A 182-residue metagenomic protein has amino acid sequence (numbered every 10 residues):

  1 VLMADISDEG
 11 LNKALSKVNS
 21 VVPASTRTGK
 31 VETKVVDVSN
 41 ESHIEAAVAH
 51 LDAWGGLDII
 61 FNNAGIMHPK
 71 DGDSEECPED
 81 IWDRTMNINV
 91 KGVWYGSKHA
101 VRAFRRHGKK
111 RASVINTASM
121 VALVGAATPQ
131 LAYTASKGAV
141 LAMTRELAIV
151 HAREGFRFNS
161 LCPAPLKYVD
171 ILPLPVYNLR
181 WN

Functional and structural regions predicted by a protein language model:
V1-K13: Conserved glycine-rich Rossmann-like NAD(P)H-binding loop of the short-chain dehydrogenase/reductase
D8-E9, V35-A46, E79: The beta1-alpha1 cofactor-binding region of Rossmann-like NAD(H)/NADP(H)-dependent oxidoreductases
A47, F61, G96-A100, M143-T144: Hydrophobic positions on the long internal alpha-helix of Rossmann-like NAD(P)-dependent oxidoreductase domains
A64-K70: Conserved NAD(P)H cofactor-binding loop of Rossmann-fold oxidoreductase domains
D71-S74, P78-D83: Substrate-binding pocket helix/loop in short-chain dehydrogenase/reductase
R105, K110, I115-A139, T144-R145 (+2 more regions): Catalytic loop of short-chain dehydrogenase/reductase
P163-L174: Short, flexible catalytic-loop segment of classical short-chain dehydrogenase/reductase
